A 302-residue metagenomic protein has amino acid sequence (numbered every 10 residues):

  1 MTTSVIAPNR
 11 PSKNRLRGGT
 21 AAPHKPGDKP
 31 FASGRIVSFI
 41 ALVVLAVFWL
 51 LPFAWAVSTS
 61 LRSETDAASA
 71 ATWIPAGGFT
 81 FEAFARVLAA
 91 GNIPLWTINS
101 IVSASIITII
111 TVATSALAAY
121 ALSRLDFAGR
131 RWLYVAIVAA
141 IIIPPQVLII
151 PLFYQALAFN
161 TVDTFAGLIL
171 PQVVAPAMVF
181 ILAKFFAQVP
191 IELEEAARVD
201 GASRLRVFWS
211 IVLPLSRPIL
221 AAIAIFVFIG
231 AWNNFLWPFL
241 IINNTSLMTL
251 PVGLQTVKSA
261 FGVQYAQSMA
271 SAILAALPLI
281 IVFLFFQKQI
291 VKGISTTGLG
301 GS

Functional and structural regions predicted by a protein language model:
T2-F31: Short, Lys/Arg-rich, polar N-terminal cytosolic tail immediately upstream of the first transmembrane signal-anchor
R35-S302: A structural signal for multi-pass alpha-helical bundles of membrane permease subunits that mediate small-molecule
